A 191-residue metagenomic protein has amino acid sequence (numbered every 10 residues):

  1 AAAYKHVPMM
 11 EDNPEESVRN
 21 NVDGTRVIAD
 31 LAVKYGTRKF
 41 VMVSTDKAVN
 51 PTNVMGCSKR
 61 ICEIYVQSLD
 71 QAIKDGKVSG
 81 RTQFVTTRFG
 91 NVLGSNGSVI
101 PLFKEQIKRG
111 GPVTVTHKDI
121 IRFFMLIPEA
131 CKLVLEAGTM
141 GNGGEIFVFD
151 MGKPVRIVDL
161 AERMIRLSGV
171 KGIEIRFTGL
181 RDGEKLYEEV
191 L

Functional and structural regions predicted by a protein language model:
A3: Short glycine-/small-residue-rich Rossmann-like dinucleotide-binding loops
H6-I64, S68, K74: Conserved Rossmann-fold NAD(P)-dependent oxidoreductase catalytic core, especially the SDR/UDP-sugar
A48, V92-G94: Conserved sequence/active-site signature of Rossmann-fold short-chain dehydrogenase/reductase
V54-S58, V92, L126-I127: The catalytic Tyr-centered alpha-helix of NAD(P)H-dependent dehydrogenases
D75, R81, T86-G90: Conserved phosphate-handling catalytic cores of large alpha/beta enzymes
L102-M125, E129-K153, I157, F177: A conserved pocket-lining segment of Rossmann-fold NAD(P)-dependent short-chain dehydrogenase/reductase
M140-L191: Mid/C-terminal beta-alpha module of Rossmann-like enzyme folds, strongest in SDR-family dehydrogenases/epimerases
